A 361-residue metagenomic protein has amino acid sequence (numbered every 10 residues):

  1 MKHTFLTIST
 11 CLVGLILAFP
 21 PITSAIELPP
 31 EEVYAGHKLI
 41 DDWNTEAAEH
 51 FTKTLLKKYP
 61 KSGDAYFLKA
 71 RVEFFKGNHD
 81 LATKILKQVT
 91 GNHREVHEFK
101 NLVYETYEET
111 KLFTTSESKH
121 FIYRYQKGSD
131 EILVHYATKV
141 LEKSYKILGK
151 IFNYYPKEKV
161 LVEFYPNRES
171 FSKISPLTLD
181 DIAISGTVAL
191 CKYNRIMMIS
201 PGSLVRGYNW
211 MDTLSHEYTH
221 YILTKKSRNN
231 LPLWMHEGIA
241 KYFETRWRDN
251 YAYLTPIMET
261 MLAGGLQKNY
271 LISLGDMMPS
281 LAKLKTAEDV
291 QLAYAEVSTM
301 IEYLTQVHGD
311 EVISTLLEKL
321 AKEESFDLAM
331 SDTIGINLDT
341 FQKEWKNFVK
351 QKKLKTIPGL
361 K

Functional and structural regions predicted by a protein language model:
M1-T4: Positively charged n-region of N-terminal signal peptides that target proteins for export
S9-A18: Bacterial N-terminal signal peptides
S24-Y107: Alpha-helical protein-protein interaction scaffolds
I26-E32, H37-L39, W43-T54, K84-Q88 (+3 more regions): Beta/coil-rich, acidic/histidine-enriched accessory regions frequently appended to metallopeptidases
K84-R124, F348-T356, K361: Pro/Ala/Gly-rich low-complexity, hydrophilic intrinsically disordered segments
F113-P232, F243, W247-N250, L262-G264 (+3 more regions): Juxtacatalytic substrate-recognition/specificity segment
L148, L266-G335, D339: Active-site-proximal alpha-helical
K226, N230-M278, S331-K352: Post-HExxH zinc-binding segment in Zn-dependent metallohydrolases
